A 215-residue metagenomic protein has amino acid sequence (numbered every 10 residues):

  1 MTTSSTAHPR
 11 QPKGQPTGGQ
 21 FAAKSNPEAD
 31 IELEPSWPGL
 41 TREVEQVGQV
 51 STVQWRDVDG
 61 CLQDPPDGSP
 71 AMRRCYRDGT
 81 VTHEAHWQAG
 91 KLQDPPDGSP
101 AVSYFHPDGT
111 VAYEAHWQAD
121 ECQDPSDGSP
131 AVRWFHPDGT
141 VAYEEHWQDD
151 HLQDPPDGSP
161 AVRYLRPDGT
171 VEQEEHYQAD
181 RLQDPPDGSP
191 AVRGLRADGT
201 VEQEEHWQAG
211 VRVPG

Functional and structural regions predicted by a protein language model:
T2-E34: Arg/Lys-rich, low-complexity, intrinsically disordered N-terminal tails that contact nucleic acids
N26, D30, E34-G215: Glycine/tyrosine- and acidic-biased, solvent-exposed loop/turn segments at the edges of beta-strands
